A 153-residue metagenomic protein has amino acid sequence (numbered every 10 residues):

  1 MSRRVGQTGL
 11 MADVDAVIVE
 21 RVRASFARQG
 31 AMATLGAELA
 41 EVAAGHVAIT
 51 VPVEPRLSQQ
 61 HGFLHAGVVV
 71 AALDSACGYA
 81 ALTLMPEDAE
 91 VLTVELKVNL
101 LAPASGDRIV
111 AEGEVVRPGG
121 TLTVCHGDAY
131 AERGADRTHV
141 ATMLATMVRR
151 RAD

Functional and structural regions predicted by a protein language model:
M1-T50: Non-catalytic linker/capping segments at the edges of enzyme domains
R3-D15, P103-D153: HotDog/MaoC-like acyl-thioester-processing domains
A33-L35, G45-V47, A66, E90-L96 (+3 more regions): A generic structural signal for short beta-strands and their flanking turns/coil linkers
V51-V53, L100, R149: Hydrophobic residues in beta-strands and at strand termini
P52-A76: Hot-dog-fold acyl-thioester-processing enzymes
Y79-V110, V115: Hydrophobic beta-strand-centered segment that forms part of the acyl-chain substrate-binding groove
